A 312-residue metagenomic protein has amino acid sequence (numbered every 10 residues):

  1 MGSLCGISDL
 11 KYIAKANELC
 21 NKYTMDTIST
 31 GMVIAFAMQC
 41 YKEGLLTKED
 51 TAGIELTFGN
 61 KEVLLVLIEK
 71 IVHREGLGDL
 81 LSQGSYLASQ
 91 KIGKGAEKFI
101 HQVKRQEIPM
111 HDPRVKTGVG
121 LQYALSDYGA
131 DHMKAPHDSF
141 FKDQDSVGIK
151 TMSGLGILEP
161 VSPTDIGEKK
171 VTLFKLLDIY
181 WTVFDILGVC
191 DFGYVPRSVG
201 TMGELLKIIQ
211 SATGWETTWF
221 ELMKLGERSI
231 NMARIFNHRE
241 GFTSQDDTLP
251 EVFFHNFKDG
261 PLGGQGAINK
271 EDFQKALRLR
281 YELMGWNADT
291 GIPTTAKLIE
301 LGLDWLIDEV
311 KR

Functional and structural regions predicted by a protein language model:
M1-R312: Extended C-terminal regions of large enzymes
